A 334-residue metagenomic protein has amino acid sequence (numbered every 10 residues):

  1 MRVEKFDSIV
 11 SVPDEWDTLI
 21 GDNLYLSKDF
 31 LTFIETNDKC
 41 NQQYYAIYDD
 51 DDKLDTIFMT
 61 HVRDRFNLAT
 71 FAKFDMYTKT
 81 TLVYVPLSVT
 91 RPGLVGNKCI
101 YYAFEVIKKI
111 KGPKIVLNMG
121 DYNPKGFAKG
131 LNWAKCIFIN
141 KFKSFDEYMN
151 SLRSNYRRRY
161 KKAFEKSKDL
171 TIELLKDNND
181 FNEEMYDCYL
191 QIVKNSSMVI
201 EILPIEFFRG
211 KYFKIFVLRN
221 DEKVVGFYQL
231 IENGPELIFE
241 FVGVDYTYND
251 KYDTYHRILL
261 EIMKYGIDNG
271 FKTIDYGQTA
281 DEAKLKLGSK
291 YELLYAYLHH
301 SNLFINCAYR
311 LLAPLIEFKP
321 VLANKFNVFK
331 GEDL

Functional and structural regions predicted by a protein language model:
R2-N67, V116-D250, L334: A conserved beta-strand-loop-helix scaffold within acyl/acetyltransferase catalytic domains
H61-P92: Conserved acyl-donor/pantetheine-binding loop and adjacent beta-alpha core of acyl/acetyltransferases and related
V62-R65, N123-S151, N220, N269-L334: Active-site/acyl-donor-binding loops of N-acyltransferases
Y84-P92, L131-I137, T171, E292: Acyl/amide activation-and-transfer machinery of modular secondary-metabolite enzymes
L87-I100, V242-Y252: A short, internal acetyl-CoA/4′-phosphopantetheine-binding micro-motif in the GNAT/acyltransferase core
P92, K109-L117: Hydrophobic beta-strand segments of well-ordered beta-sheets in folded domains
C99-K111: Short, basic/hydrophobic alpha-helical segments
S196-A313: Aromatic (often tryptophan-rich) hydrophobic motifs at membrane interfaces
